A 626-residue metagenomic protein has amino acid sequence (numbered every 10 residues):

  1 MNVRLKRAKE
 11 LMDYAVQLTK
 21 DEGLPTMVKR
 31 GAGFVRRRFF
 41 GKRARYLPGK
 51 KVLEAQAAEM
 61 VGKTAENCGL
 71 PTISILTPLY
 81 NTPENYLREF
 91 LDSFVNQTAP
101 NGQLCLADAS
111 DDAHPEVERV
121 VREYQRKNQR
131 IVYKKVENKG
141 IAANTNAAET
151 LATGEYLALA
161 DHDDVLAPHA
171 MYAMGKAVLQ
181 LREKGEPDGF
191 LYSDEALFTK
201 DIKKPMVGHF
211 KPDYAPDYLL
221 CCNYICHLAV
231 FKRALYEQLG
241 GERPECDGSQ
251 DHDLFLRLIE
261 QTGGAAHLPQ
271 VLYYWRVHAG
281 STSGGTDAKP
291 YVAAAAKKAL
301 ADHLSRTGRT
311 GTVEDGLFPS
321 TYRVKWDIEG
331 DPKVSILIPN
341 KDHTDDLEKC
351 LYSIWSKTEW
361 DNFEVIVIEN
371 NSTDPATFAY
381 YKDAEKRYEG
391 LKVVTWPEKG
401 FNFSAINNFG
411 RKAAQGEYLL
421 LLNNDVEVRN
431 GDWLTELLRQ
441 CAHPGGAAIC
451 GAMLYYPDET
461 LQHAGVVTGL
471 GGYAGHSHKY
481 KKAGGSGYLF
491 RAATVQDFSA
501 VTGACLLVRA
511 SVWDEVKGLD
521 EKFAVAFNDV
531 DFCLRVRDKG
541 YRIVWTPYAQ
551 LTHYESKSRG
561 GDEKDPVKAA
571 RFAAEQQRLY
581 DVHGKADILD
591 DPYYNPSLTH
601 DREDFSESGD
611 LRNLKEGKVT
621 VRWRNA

Functional and structural regions predicted by a protein language model:
N2, K6, E10-C68, K289-D331 (+5 more regions): C-terminal, non-catalytic tails of nucleotide-sugar-dependent glycosyltransferases
G31, V35-A288, D302: Nucleotide-sugar donor-binding/catalytic module of glycosyltransferases that assemble extracellular/cell-envelope
D92-N101, Y352-N362: Short, acidic, metal-binding catalytic loop of nucleotide-sugar glycosyltransferases
D108-E118, E369-Y380: A conserved acidic beta->alpha catalytic loop
V136-A152, W396-A414: Glycine-rich, basic loop-to-helix element that forms the pyrophosphate-binding segment of sugar-nucleotide handling
G154-V165, G416-R429: Short beta-strand-to-loop acidic/aromatic patch adjacent to the donor-nucleotide binding site
H169-M206, V426-Y473: Conserved donor NDP-sugar-binding/catalytic core segment of glycosyltransferases
L235, E245-V271, L300, W433-L438 (+2 more regions): A short, conserved alpha-helix in the catalytic core of glycosyltransferases
